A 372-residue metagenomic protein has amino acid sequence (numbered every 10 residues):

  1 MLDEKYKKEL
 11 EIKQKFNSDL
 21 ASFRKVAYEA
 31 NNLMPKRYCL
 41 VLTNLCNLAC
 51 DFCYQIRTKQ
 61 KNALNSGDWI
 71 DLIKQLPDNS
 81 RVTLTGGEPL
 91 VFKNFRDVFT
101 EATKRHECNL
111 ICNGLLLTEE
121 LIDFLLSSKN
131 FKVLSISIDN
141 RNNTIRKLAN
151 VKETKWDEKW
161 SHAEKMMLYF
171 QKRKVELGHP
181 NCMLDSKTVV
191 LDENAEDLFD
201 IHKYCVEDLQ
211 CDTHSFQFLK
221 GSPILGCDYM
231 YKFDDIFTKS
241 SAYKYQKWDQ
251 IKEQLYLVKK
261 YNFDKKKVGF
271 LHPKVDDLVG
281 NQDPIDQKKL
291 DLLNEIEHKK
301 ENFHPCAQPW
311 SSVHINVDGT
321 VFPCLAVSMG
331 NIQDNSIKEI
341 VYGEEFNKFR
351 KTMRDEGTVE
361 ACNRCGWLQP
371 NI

Functional and structural regions predicted by a protein language model:
M1-T58, K74, V275-E301, W310-S312 (+4 more regions): N-terminal pre-core extensions flanking Radical SAM catalytic domains
L2-K132, S222-L225: Conserved alpha-helical substructure of the radical SAM core
N44, H304, F322, E360-N363: Extracellular secreted precursors and ectodomains with disulfide-bonded cysteine-rich loops/domains
R57, K93, Q171-K174, N262 (+2 more regions): A general structural signal marking secondary-structure boundaries and capping sites
T58, G87, D139, L219 (+1 more regions): Flexible loop residues that form catalytic and substrate-binding hotspots at small-molecule/glycan-binding clefts
N62-L64, K132-F322, M329-N335: Radical SAM enzyme [4Fe-4S]-AdoMet core and its adjacent flexible, acidic and glycine-rich loops/tails across
I73, R96-T100, I122-L126, E164-M167 (+3 more regions): Short amphipathic alpha-helical segments and helix-helix/interface helices
R96, V327-S328: A generic structural motif
